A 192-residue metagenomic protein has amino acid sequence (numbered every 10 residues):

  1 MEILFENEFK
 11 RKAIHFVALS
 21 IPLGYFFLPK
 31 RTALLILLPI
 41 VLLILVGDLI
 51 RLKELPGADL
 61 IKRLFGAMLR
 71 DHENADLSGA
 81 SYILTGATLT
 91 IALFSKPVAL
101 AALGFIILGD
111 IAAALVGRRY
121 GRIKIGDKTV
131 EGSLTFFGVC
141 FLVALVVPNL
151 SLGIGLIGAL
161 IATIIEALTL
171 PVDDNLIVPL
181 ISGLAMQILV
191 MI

Functional and structural regions predicted by a protein language model:
M1-R122, T129-I192: Hydrophobic alpha-helical transmembrane segments
